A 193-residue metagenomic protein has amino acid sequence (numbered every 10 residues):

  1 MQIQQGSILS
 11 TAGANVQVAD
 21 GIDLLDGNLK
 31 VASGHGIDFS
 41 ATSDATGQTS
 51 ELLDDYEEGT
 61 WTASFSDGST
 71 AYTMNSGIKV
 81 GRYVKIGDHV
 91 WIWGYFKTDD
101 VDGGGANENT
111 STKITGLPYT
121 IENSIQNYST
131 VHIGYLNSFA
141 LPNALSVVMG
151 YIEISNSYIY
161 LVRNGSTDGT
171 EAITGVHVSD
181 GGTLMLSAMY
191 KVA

Functional and structural regions predicted by a protein language model:
M1-S66, A71, W93, D100-D102: Intrinsic low-complexity, repeat-rich intrinsically disordered segments enriched in small/flexible residues
I3, L24, K85, I152-I154: Generic beta-strand structural signal
G13, T42, M74-V80, Y95-A193: Extracellular jelly-roll beta-sandwich "head" domains, especially the C-terminal globular C1q domain
Q17, D23, R82-V84, M189-K191: Generic structural detector for well-ordered beta-strands
L52, T73-N75, V80-G87: Short, conserved, surface-exposed binding loops centered on an aromatic residue
V90: Substrate-binding and catalytic surfaces of secreted/luminal carbohydrate-active proteins
